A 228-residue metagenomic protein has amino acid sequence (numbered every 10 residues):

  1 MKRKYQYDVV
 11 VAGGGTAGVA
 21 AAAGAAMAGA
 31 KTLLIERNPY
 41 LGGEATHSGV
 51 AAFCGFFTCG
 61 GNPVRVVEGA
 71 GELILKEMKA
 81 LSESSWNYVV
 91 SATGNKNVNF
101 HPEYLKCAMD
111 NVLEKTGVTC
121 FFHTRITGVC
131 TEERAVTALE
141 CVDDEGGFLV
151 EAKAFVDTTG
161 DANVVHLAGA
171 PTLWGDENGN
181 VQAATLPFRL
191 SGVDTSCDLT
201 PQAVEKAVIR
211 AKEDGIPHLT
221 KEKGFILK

Functional and structural regions predicted by a protein language model:
R3-G15: Beta1/beta-strand and adjacent pyrophosphate-binding region of the FAD-binding site in flavoprotein oxidoreductases
Y5-Y7, E145-A154: Core beta-strand elements of the Rossmann-like FAD/NAD(P) dinucleotide-binding domain in flavoenzyme oxidoreductases
A12, V150-D161: Short hydrophobic core segments
G18: N-terminal Rossmann-fold NAD(P) dinucleotide-binding loop
G24, A30-K31, E36-G128, Q182-A183: Conserved N-terminal/central alpha/beta ligand/cofactor-binding core
C130-L149: Conserved beta-strand-loop-beta-strand element in the redox core of flavoprotein oxidoreductases
R134, T159, V181-T185: Short, solvent-exposed loop/turn segments at the edges of secondary structure
V164-K228: Rossmann-like dinucleotide-binding core of oxidoreductases
